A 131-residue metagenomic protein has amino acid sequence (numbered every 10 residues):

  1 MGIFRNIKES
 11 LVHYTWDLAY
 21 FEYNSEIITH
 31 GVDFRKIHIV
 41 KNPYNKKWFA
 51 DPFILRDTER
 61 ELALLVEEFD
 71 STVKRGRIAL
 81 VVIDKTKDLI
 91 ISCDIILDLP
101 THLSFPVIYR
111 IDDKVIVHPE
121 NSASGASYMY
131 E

Functional and structural regions predicted by a protein language model:
M1-A50, L55-L103, Y109-E131: Beta-rich carbohydrate-recognition and catalytic domains
